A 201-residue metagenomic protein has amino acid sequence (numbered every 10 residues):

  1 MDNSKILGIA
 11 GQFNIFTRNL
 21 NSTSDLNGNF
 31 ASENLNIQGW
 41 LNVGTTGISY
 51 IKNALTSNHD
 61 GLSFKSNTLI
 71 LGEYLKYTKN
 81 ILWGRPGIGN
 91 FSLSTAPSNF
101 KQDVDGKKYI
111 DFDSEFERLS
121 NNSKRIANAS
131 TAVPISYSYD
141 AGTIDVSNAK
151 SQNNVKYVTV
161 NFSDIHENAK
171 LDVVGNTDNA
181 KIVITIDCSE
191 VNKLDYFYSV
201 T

Functional and structural regions predicted by a protein language model:
M1-T201: Primarily marks folded extracellular/lumenal domains of secretory and cell-surface proteins
